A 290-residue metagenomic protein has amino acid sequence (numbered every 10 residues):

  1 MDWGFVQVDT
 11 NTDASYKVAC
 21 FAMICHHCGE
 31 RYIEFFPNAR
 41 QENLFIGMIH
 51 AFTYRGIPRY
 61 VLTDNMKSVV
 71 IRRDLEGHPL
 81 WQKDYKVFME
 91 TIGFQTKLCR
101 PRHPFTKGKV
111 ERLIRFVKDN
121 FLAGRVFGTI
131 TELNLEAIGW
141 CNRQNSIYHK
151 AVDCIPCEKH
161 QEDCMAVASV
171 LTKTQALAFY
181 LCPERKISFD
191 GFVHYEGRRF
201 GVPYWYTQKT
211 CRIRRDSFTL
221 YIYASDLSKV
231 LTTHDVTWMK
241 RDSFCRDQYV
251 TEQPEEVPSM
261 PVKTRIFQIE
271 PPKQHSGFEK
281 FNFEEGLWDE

Functional and structural regions predicted by a protein language model:
M1-R31, A39-N43, E90, F179 (+1 more regions): Mobile-element integrase/transposase regions, centering on the N-terminal DNA-binding/Zn-coordinating module
I33-Y60, T237-D242: Active-site beta-loop-alpha junctions of metal-dependent nucleic acid enzymes, especially the RNase H-like/DDE
I57-G77: Acidic/histidine-rich, metal-coordinating catalytic segments
T63-D64, L75-E76, T96-K118, L133: RNase H-like two-metal-ion nuclease catalytic core shared by retroviral integrases and related mobile-element nucleases
H78-T96: Two-metal-ion acidic nuclease core segments, chiefly of the RNase H-like superfamily
I114-R214: Active-site-proximal acidic segments at structured loop/helix or strand boundaries that coordinate catalytic metals
S217-E290: Protein C-terminal end segments and domain termini
